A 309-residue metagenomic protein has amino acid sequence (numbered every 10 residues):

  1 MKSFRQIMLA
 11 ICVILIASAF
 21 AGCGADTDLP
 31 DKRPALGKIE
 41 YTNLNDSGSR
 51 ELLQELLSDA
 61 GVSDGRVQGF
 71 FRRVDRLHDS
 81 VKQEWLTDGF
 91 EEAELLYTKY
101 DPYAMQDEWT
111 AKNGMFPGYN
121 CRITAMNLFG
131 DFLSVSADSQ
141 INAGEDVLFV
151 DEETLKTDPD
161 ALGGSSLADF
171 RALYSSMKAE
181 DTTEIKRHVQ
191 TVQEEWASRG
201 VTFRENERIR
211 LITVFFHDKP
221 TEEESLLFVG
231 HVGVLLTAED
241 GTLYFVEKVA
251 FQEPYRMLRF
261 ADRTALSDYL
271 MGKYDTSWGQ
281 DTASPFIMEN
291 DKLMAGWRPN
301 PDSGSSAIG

Functional and structural regions predicted by a protein language model:
M1-L9: Bacterial N-terminal signal peptides that target proteins for export
L9-A17: Hydrophobic helical h-region of N-terminal Sec-dependent signal peptides in bacterial secretory/periplasmic proteins
S18-G22: C-terminal motif of bacterial Sec signal peptides marking the signal peptidase cleavage site
C23-G309: Cysteine-nucleophile amide-bond enzymes
